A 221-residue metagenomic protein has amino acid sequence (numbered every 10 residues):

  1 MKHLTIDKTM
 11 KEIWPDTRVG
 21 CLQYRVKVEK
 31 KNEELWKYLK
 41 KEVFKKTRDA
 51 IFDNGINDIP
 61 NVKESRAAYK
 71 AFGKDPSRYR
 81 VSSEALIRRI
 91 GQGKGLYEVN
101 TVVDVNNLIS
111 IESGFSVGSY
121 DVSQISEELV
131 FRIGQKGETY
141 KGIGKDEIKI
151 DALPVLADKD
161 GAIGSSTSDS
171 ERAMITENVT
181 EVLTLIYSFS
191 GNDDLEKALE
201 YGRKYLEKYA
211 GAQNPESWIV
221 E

Functional and structural regions predicted by a protein language model:
M1-E221: Charge-biased, low-complexity intrinsically disordered regions
